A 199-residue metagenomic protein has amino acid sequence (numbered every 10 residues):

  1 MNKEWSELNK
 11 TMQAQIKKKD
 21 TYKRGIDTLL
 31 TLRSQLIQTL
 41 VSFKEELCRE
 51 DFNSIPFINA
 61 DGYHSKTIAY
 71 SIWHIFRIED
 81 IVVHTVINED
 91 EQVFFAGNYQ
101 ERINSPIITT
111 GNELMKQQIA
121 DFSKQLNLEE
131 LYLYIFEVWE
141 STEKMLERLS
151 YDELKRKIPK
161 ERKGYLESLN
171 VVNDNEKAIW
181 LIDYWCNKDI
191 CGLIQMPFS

Functional and structural regions predicted by a protein language model:
M1-M12, S54-E113, E140-E147, K160-S199: Short, contiguous alpha-helical
M1-S42: Terminal targeting/low-complexity segments that flank the catalytic cores of oxidoreductases
G25, L32-F43, I78, V82 (+3 more regions): Alpha-helical packing segments of well-folded alpha/beta enzyme cores
L32-L47, R102-G111: Alpha-helical transmembrane segments and their immediate interhelical/interface regions in integral membrane proteins
E46-I55, K144-R156: Surface-exposed helix-capping loop/turn segments at secondary-structure junctions
L114-S123: A short small-residue
F122-Y132, R156-Y165: Acidic, Ser/Thr/Gly/Pro-rich intrinsically disordered interaction regions
